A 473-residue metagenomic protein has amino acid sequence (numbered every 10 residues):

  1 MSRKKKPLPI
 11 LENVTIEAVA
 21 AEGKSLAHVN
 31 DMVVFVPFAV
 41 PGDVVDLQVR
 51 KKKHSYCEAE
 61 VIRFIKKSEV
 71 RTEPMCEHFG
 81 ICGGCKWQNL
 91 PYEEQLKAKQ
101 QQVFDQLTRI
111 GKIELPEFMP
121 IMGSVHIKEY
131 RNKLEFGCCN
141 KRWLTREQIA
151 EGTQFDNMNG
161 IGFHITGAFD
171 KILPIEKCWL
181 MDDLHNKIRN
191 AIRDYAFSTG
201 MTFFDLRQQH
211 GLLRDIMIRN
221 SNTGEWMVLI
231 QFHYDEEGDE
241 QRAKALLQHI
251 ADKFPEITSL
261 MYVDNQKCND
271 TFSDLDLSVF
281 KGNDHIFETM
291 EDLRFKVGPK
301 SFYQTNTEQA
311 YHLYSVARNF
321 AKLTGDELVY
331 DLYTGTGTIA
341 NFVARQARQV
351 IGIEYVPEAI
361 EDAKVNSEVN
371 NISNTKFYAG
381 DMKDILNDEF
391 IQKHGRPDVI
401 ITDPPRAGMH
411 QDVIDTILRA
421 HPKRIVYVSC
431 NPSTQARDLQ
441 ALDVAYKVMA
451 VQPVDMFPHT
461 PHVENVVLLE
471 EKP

Functional and structural regions predicted by a protein language model:
M1-P74, H78, K376, D384: Terminal RNA-binding accessory module
S2-N13, A18-E22, E237-P473: Rossmann-like S-adenosyl-L-methionine
S25-N30, G162-I165, L229-Q231, A363: Short, acidic/hydrophobic/Gly-rich beta-strand patch recurrent on exposed beta strands that often constitutes part
I62-E73, G80-T202: Extended interfacial segments that mediate partner engagement and assembly in macromolecular machines
M119-H126, L206, L213-D215, P453-M456: Short, solvent-exposed loop/turn elements at beta->coil junctions and helix N-caps that rim active or binding pockets
D170-R214, Y234-M261: Internal alpha/beta scaffold segment
I218, G224-H233, R294-G298: Short, aliphatic-rich beta-strand segments
